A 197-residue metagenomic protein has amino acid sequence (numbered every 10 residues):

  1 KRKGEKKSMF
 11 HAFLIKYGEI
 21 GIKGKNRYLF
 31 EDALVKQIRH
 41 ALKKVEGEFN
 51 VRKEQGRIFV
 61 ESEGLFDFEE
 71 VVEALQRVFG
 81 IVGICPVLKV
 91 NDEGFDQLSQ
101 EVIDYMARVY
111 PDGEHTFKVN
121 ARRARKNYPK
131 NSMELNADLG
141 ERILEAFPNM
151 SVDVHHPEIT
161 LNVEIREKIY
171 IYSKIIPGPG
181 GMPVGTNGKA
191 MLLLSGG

Functional and structural regions predicted by a protein language model:
K7-M191: RNA-binding accessory domains that recognize and position tRNA/RNA substrates
L192-G197: Phosphate-binding glycine-rich loops and their immediate beta-loop-alpha structural context
